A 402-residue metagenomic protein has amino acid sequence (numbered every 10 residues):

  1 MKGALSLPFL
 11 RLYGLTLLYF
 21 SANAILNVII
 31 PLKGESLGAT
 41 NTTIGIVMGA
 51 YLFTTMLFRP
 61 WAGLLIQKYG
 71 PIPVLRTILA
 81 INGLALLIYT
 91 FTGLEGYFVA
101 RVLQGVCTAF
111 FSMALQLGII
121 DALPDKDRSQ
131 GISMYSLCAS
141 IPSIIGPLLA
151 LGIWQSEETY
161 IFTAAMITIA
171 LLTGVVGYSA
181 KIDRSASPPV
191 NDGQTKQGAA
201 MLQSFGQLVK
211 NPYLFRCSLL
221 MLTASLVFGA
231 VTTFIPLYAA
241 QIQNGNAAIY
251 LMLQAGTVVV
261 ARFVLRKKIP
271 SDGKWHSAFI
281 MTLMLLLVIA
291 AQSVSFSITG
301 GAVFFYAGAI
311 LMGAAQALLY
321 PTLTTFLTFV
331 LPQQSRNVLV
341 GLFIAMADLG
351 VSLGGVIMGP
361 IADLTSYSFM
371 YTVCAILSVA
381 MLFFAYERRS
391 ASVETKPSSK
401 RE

Functional and structural regions predicted by a protein language model:
M1-S6, D183-C217: Juxtamembrane intracellular "pre-TM" segments in multi-pass secondary transporters
G3-V47, Y213-L220, S225-Y238, Y250: Helix-loop boundary and gating motifs at the non-cytosolic
L52-P60, S143-I144, V258-F263, S352: Residue-level signature of mid-helix packing/kink "hotspots" within the transmembrane helices of 12-pass Major
F58-G70, A261-W275: Helix-to-loop junctions at the C-terminal end of transmembrane segments in multipass secondary transporters
P73-L87, A278-Q292: Structural signature of the two symmetry-related core transmembrane helices
E95-Q104, V303-L311: Paired small-residue
V102-C138: Cytoplasmic helix-loop-helix junction between adjacent transmembrane helices in 12-TM secondary transporters
F162-Y178, Y371-E387: Symmetry-related core transmembrane helices of the 12-TM Major Facilitator Superfamily/SLC fold
